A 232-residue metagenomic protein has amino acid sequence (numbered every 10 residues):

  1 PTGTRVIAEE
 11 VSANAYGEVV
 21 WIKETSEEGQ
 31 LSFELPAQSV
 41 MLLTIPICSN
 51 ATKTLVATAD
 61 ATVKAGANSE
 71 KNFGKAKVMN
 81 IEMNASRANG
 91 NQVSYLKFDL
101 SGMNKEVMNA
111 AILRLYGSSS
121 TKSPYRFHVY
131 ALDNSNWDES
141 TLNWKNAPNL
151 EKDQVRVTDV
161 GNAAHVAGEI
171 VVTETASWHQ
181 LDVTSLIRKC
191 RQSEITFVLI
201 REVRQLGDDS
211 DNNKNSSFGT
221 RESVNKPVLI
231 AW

Functional and structural regions predicted by a protein language model:
P1-N50: C-terminal beta-sandwich/jelly-roll accessory domains of carbohydrate-active enzymes
V20-I22, Q30-F33, M79-R87, L100 (+2 more regions): Beta-strand-rich interaction surfaces with strong enrichment in secreted/lumenal proteins
G29-L31, M41, S94-L96, S177-L181: Short strand-edge motifs at loop-to-beta-strand transitions and within beta-strands of extracellular beta-rich domains
Q38, F98, A111-L113, V129 (+3 more regions): Residue-level detector of buried hydrophobic side-chain packing in well-ordered secondary-structure elements
S49-N68: Boundary/junction segments of secreted and surface-exposed precursor proteins
A65-S120: A short beta-strand-loop element at or near the start of a globular domain
S120-S193: Beta-strand-rich interaction/scaffold domains
L186-W232: Proprotein-processing/basic-patch segments
